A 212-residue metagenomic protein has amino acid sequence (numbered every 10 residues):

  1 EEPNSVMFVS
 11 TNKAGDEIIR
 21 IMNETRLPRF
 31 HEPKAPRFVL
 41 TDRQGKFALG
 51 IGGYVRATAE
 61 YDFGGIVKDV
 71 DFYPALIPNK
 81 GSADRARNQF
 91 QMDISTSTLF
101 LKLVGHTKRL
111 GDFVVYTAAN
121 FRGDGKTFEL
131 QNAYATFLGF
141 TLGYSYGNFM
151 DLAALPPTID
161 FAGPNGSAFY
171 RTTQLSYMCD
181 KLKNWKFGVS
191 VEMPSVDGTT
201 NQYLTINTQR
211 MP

Functional and structural regions predicted by a protein language model:
E1-F63: N-terminal periplasmic/intermembrane-space "pro-region" immediately following the signal or transit peptide
D16, H31, L76-S82, L152-I159 (+1 more regions): Flexible, solvent-exposed coil segments and beta strand-coil junctions, predominantly the extracellular/periplasmic
N23-F30, F90, A118-K126, L204-T208: Outer-membrane beta-barrel proteins
N23-L27, Y73, G147-N148: Membrane-targeting and insertion segments and their boundary/processing signals
D42-D71, G81-D197: Outer membrane beta-barrel
